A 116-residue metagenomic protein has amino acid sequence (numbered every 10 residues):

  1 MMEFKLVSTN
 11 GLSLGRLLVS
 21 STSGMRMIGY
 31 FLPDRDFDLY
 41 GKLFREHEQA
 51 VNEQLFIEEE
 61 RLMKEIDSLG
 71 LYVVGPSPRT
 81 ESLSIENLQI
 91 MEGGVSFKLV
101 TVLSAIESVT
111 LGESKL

Functional and structural regions predicted by a protein language model:
M1-T22: Short, charged/polar N-terminal "headpieces" of proteins
E3, I28, S68-L69: Short, surface-exposed beta-edge/turn micro-motifs
G15, I28-Q49, A105-S108: Short, solvent-exposed cationic patches
L18, L32, Y72: Residues in well-ordered beta-strands of folded domains
S23-M25, E65: A short, structural micro-pattern
M25-Y30, V95: Short, solvent-exposed secondary-structure boundary/capping segments
R45-L116: Acidic, low-complexity intrinsically disordered segments
